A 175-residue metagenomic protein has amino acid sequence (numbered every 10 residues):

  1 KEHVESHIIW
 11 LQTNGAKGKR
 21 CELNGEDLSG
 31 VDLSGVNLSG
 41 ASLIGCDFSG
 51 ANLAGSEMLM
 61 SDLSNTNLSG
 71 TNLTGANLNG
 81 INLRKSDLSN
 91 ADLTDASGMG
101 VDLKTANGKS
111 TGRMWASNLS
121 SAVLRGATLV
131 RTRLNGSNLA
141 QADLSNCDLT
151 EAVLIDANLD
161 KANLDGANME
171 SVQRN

Functional and structural regions predicted by a protein language model:
K1-E2, T13-N175: Tandem repeat scaffolds
H7: Active-site environment of non-heme Fe oxygenases that use a 2-His-1-carboxylate facial triad
